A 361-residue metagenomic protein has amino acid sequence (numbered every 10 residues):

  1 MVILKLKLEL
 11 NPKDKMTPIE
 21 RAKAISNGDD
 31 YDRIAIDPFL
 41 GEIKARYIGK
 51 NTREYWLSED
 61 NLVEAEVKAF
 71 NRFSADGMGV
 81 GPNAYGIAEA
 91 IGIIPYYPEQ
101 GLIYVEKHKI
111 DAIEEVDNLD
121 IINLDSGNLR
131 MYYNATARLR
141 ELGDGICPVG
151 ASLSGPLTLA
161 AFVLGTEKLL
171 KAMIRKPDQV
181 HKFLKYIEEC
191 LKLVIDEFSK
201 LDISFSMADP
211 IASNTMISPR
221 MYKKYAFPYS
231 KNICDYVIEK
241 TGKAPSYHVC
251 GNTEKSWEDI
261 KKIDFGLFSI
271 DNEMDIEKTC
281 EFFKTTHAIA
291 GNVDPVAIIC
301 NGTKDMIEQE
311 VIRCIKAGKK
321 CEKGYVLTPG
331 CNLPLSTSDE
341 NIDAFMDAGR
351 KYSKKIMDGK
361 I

Functional and structural regions predicted by a protein language model:
M1-K44, K50-R53, A65, D76 (+3 more regions): Active-site loop segments of alpha/beta catalytic cores
R53-K68, F73: Acidic, aromatic-enriched beta-alpha/helix-loop junctions
E66-P95: Glycine-rich, N-terminal phosphate-binding loop and its surrounding beta-alpha-beta segment
H108-N118: Short, basic/glycine-rich phosphate-binding loops at helix/coil junctions that contact nucleotide phosphates
